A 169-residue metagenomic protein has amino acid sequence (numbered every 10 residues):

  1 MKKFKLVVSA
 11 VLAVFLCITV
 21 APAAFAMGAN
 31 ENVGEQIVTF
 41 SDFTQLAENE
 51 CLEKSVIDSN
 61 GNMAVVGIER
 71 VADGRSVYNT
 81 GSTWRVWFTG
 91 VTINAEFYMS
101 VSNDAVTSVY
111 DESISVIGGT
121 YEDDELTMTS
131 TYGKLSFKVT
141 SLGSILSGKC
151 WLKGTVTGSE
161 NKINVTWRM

Functional and structural regions predicted by a protein language model:
M1-G90: N-terminal prepro-regions of secreted/extracellular proteins
E69-M169: Mature secreted bioactive peptide module from preproproteins
